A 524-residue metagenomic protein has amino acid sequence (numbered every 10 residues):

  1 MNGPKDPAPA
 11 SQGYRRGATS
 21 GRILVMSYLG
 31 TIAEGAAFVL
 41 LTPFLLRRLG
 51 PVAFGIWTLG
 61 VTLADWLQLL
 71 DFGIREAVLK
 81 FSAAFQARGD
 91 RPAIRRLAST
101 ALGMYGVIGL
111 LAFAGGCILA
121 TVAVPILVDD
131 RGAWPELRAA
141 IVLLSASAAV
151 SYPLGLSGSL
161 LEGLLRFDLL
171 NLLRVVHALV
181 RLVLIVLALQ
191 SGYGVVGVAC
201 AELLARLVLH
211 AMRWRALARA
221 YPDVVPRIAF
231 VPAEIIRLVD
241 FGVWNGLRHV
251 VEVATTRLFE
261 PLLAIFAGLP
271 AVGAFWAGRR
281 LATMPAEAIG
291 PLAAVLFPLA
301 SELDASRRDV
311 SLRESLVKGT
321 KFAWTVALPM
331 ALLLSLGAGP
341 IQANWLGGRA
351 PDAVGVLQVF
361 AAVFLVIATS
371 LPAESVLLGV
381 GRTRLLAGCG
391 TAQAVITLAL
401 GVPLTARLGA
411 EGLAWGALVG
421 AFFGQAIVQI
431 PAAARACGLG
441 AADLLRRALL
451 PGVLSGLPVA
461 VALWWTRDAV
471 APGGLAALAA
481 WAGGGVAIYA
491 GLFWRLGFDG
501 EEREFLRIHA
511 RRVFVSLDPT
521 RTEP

Functional and structural regions predicted by a protein language model:
M1-F38, P92-G103, W134-R138, L165 (+2 more regions): N-terminal membrane topogenesis motif
M1-Y14, A434-A441, L463-P524: Membrane-proximal transmembrane or re-entrant/amphipathic helices at the cytosolic face
N2-S20, R213-R257, V295, L299-E314 (+2 more regions): Interhelical loop/hinge segments that connect adjacent transmembrane helices in multipass membrane
G3, R16-A84, F113-C117, S147 (+4 more regions): Signature of the first transmembrane helix
G21, A146-V176, Y193-V196, L217 (+2 more regions): Membrane-interface junctions at transmembrane-helix termini in multi-pass inner-membrane proteins
R22-V39, V198-R213, L217, P232-E302 (+5 more regions): Transmembrane helical elements of multi-pass membrane transporters/channels
F72-R88, E162-G163, Y221-V225, G278 (+2 more regions): Helix-loop junctions and terminal segments of transmembrane helices in multi-pass membrane transport/translocation
V142, N171-A220, R237, F241 (+6 more regions): Hydrophobic alpha-helical transmembrane segments
